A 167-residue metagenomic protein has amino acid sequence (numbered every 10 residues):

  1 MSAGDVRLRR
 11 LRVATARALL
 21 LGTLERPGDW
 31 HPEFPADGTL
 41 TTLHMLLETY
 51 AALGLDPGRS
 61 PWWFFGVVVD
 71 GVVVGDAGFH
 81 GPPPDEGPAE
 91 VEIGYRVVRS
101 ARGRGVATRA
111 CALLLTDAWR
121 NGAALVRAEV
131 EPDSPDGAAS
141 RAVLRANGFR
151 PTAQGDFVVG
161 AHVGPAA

Functional and structural regions predicted by a protein language model:
M1-E92, R96-S100, D117-R127, E131-D136 (+1 more regions): GNAT-family acyltransferases
A101, G105-L114: Conserved acetyl-CoA pyrophosphate-binding loop and the N-cap/start of the following alpha-helix in GNAT-like
